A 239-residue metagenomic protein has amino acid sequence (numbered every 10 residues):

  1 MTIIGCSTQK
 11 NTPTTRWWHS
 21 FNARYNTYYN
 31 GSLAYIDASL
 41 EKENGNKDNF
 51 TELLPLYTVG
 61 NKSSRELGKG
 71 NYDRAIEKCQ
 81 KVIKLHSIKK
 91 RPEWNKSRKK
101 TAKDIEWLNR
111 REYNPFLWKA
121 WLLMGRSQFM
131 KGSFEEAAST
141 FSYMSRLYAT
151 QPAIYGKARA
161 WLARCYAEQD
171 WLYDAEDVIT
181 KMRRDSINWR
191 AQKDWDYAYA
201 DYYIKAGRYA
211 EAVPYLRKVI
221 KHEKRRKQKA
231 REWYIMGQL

Functional and structural regions predicted by a protein language model:
M1-I3: Bacterial N-terminal signal peptides
G5-L239: Acidic, polar-rich low-complexity tracts and alpha-helical solenoid repeat scaffolds
